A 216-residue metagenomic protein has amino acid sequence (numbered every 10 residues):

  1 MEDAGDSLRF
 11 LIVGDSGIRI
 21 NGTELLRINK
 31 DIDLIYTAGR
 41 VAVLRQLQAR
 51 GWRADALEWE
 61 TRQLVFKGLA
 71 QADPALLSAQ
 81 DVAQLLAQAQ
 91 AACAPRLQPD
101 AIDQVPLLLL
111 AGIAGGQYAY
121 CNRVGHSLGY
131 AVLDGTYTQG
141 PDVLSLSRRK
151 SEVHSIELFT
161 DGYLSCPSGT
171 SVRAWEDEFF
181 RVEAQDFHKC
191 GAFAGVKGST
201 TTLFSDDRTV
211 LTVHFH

Functional and structural regions predicted by a protein language model:
M1-G22: Conserved catalytic micro-motifs used in adenylation/nucleotidyl-transfer and phosphoryl/amide- and methyl-transfer
D6, G22-T23, G135, P141: Intrinsic-disorder/low-complexity loop/linker signature
F10-S16, G51-D73, E152-T170: Conserved beta-strand-loop-short alpha-helix elements that form and flank the Mn2+/Mg2+-coordinating active site
S16-I18, R27-V41: Active-site neighborhood of divalent metal-dependent phosphoester bond hydrolases
G22-E24, Y36-A38, V182-Q185: Glycine-rich loops and low-complexity Gly/Arg-rich segments that provide flexible linkers or classic glycine-based
I35, V43-R45, V182, C190-G191: Short, intrinsically disordered/low-complexity patches at protein termini and at juxtamembrane boundaries
R40-V105: Low-complexity, serine/threonine/proline-enriched polar segments
A79-H216: C-terminal catalytic subdomain
